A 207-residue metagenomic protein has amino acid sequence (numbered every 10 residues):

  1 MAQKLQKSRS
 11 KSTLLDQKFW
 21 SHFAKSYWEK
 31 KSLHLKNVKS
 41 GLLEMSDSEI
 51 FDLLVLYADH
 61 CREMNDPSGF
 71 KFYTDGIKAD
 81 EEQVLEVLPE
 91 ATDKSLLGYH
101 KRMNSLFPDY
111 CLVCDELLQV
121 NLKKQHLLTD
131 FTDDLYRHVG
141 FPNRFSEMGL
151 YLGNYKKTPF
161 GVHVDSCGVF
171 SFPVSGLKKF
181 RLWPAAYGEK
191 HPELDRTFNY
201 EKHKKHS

Functional and structural regions predicted by a protein language model:
A2-S26, S40-D47, F51-S207: Active-site region of the double-stranded beta-helix
W28-K30: Anionic coordination/interaction segments
